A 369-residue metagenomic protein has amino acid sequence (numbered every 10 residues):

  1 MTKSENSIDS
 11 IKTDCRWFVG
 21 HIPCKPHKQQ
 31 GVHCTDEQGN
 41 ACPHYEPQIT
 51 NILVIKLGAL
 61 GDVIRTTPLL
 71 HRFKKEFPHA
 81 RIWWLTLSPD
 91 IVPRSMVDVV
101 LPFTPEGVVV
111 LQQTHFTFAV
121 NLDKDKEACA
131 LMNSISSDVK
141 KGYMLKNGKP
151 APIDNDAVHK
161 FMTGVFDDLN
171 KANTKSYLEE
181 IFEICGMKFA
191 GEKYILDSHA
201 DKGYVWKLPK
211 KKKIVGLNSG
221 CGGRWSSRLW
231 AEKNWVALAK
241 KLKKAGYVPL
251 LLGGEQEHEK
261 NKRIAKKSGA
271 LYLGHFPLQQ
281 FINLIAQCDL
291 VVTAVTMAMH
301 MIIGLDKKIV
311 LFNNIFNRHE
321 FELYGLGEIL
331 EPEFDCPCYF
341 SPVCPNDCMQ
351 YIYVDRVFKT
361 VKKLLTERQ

Functional and structural regions predicted by a protein language model:
M1-Q369: Catalytic machinery of carbohydrate-active enzymes, primarily nucleotide-sugar-dependent glycosyltransferases
